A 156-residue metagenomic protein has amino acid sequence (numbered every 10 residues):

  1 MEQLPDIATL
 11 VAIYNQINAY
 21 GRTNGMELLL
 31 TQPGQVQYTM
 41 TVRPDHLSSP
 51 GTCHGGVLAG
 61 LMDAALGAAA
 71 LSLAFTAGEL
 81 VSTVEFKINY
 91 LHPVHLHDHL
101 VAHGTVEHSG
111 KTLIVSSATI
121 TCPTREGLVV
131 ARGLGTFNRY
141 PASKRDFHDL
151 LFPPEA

Functional and structural regions predicted by a protein language model:
M1-D45, H148-A156: Non-catalytic linker/capping segments at the edges of enzyme domains
E2-P5, V94-L96, V101, T105-A156: HotDog/MaoC-like acyl-thioester-processing domains
Y20, Q32-G34, L80-S82, D98 (+2 more regions): Residue-level preference for beta-strand/loop junctions
T23, T83-E85, V115: Short coil/loop residues immediately preceding or within conserved phosphate-binding loops of NTP-utilizing enzyme
M26, I88, A118-I120: Hydrophobic/aromatic beta-strand elements that line small-molecule binding cavities or substrate pockets in beta-rich
T39-A69, L151-A156: Hot-dog-fold acyl-thioester-processing enzymes
M40-V42, Y90, R139: Hydrophobic residues in beta-strands and at strand termini
A69-V101, V106: Hydrophobic beta-strand-centered segment that forms part of the acyl-chain substrate-binding groove
